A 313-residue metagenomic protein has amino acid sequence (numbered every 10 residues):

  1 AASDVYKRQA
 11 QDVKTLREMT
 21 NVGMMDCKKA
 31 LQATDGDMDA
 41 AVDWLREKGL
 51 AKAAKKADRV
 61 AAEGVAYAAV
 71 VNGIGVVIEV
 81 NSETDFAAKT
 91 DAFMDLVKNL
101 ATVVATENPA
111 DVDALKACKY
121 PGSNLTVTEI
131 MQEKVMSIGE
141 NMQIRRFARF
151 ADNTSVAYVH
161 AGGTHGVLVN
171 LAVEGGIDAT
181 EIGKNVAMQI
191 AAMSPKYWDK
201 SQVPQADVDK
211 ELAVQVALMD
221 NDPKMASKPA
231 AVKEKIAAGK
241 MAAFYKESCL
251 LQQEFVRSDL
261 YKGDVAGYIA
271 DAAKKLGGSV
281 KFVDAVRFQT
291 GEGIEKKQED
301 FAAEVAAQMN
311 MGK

Functional and structural regions predicted by a protein language model:
A1-Y6: Short, small-residue-biased leader/transition segments that mark boundaries at the very start of proteins
K7-K313: N-terminal assembly/interaction segments in proteins that build large macromolecular machines
